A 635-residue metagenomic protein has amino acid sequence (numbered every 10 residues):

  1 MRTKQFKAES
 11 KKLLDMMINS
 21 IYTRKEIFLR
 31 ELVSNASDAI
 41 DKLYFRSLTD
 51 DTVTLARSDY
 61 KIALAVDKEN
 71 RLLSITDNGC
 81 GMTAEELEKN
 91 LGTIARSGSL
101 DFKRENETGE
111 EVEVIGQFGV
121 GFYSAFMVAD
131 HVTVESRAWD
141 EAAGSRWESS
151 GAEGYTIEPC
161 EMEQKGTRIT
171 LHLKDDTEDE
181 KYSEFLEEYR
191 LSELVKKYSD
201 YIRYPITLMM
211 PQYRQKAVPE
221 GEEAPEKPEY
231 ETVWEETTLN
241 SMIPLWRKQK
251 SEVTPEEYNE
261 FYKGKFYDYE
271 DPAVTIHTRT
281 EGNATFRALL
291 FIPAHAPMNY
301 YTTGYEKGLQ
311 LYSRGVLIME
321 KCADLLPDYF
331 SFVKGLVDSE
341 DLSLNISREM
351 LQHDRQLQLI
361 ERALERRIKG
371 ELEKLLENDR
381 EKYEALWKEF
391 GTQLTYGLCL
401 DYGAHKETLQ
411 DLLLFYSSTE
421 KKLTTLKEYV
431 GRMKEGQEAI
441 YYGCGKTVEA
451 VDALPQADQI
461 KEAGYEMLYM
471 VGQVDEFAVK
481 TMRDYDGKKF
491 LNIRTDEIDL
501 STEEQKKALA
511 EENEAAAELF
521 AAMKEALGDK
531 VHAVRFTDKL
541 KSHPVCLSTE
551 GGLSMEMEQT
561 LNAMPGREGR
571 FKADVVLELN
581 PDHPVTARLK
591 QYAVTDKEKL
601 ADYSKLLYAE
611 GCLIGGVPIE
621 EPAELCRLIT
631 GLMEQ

Functional and structural regions predicted by a protein language model:
M1-F185, E193, K216, E220 (+1 more regions): GHKL (Bergerat-fold) ATPase N-terminal catalytic module, capturing the glycine-rich phosphate-binding loop and acidic
V114, V132-G154, K174-Q635: GHKL/Bergerat-fold ATPase module in large chromosome/replication-associated machines
